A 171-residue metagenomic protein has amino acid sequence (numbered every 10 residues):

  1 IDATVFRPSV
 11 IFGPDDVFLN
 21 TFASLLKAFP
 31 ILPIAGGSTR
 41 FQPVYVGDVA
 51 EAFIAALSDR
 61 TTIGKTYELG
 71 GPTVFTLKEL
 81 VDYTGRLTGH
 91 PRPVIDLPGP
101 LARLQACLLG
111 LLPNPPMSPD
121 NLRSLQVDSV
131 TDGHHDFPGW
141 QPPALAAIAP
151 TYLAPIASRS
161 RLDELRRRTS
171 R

Functional and structural regions predicted by a protein language model:
I1-D15, S24: Conserved beta-loop-beta element that borders a ligand/cofactor-binding pocket
D2-T4, P33, K65, P93: Conserved beta-strand segments of alpha/beta enzyme cores
R7-P8, G71, Q126: A secondary-structure boundary/capping signal
P14-L19, G36-L57, K65-E68: Substrate-positioning beta->alpha
L19-N20, K78: Short, surface-exposed alpha-helical segments at coil->helix boundaries
F22-A35: A short C-terminal helix-loop "cap" of Rossmann-like NAD(P)-dependent dehydrogenase/epimerase domains
A55-S118, T131-R171: Mid/C-terminal beta-alpha module of Rossmann-like enzyme folds, strongest in SDR-family dehydrogenases/epimerases
